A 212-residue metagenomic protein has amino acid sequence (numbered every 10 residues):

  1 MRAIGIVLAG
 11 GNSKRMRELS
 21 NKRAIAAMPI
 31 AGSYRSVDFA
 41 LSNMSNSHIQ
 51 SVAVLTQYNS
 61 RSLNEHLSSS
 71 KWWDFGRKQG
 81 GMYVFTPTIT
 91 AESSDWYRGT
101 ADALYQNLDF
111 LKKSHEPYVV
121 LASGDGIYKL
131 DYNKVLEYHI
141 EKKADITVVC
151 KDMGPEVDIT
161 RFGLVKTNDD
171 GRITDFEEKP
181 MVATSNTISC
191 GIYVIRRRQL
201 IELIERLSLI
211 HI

Functional and structural regions predicted by a protein language model:
M1-I210: Unchanged
